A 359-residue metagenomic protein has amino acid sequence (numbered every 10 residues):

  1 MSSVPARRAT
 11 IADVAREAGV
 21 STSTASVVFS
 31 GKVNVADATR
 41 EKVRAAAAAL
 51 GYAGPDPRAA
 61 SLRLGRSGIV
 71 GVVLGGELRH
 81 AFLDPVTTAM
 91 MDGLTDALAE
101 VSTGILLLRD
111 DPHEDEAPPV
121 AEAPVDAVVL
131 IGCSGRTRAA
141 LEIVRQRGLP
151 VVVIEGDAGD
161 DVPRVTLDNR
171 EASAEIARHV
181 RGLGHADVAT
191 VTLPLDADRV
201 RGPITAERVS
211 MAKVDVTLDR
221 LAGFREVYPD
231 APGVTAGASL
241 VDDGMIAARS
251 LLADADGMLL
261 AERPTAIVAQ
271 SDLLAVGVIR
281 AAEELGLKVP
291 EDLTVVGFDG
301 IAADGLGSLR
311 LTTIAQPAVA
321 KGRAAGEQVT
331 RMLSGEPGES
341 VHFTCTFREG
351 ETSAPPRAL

Functional and structural regions predicted by a protein language model:
M1-A9, I69-V72, E77-G182, L359: Alpha-helical recognition/docking segments in bacterial nutrient-uptake and carbohydrate-utilization systems
M1-R66, L359: N-terminal helix-turn-helix DNA-binding module of bacterial transcription factors
I11, M245, A253-L359: Flexible loop/turn connectors
S21, G68, D126, A186-D187 (+1 more regions): Short acidic/polar active-site loop segments enriched in Thr and Asp
T24-S26, L62-R79, D187-L193, A206-R208: Short beta-strand segments enriched in small/hydrophobic residues
E77-A89, R109-D115, S134, V165-A174 (+4 more regions): Hinge/beta->alpha junction and helix N-cap segments in small-molecule ligand-binding domains
E114-P124, M245-L260: Short, well-structured alpha-helical segments in soluble
